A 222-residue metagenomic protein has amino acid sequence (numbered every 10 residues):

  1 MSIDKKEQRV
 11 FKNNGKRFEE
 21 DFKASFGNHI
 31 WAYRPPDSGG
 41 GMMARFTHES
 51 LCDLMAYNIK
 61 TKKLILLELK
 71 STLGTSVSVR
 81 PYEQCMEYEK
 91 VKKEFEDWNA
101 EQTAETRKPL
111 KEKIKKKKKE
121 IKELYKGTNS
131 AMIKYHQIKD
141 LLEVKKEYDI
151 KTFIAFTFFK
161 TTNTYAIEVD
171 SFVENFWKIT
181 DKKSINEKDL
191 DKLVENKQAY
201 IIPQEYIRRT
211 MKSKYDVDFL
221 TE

Functional and structural regions predicted by a protein language model:
M1-S50, N58-K60, E222: Acidic-basic catalytic patches of nuclease active cores, encompassing PD-(D/E)XK and other metal-cofactor nuclease
K5, D191-E222: Charged phosphate-binding loop/patch that engages nucleotide di/tri-phosphates or the phosphate backbone of nucleic
R45-D53, Y57, D140-L142, Y148: Basic/aromatic recognition patch in beta-strand/loop cores that engages polyanionic ligands
E49-L51, K62-L66, H136, E147-D149: Short connector loops at helix/strand junctions that flank enzyme active sites, especially segments positioning acidic
L54-T75, E96, A100-K108, E112-K119: Conserved catalytic cores of phosphodiester-cleaving nucleases, focusing on short active-site segments
L73-K93, K119-K134: Compact nucleic-acid interaction/catalytic patches
K139-V173: Nucleic-acid nuclease catalytic cores
T164-D189: Short, electropositive alpha-helical surface patch
